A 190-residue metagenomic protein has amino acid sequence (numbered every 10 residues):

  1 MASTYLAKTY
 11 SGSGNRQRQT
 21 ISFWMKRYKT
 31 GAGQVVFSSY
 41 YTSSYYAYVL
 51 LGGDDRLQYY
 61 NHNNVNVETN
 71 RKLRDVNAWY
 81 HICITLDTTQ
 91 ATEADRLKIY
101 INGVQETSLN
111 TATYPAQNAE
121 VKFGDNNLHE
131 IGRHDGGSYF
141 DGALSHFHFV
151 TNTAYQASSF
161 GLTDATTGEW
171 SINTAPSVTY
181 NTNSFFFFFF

Functional and structural regions predicted by a protein language model:
M1-Q19, V65-R74, R133-G136, S171-V178: Short surface loop/edge beta-strand patches of beta-sandwich-type extracellular domains that form ligand-contact sites
M1-Y5, A91-E93, K98, V104-T113 (+2 more regions): Extended recognition patches within non-cytosolic domains
A2-Q58, Q90-E93, T153-S158: Extracellular glycan-recognition modules
I21-K29, I82-I84, I131, L144-F149 (+1 more regions): Short hydrophobic/aromatic patches on beta-strands that form ligand-binding or substrate-lining surfaces
F23, N77-T88, I99: Short tryptophan-centered beta-strand motifs in secreted/extracellular beta-sheet-rich domains of glycan-recognition
S38-Y40, A47-G52, Q58-H62, T85 (+6 more regions): Beta-strand-rich, repetitive solenoid scaffolds
Y45-A47, N64-T69, V104-N110: Surface-exposed loop/edge segments in extracytoplasmic proteins
V65-N66, E120-L144: Extracellular glycan-interaction patches encoded by glycine-rich segments
